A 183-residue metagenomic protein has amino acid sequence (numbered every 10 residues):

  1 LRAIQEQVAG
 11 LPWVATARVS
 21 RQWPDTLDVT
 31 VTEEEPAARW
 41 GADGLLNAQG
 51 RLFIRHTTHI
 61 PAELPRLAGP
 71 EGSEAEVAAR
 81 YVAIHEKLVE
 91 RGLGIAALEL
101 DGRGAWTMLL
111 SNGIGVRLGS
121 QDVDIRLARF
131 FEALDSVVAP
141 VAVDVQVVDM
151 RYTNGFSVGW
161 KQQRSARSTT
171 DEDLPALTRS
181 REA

Functional and structural regions predicted by a protein language model:
A3-G10, T16-A183: Charged, solvent-exposed interaction patches on well-folded alpha/beta domains that mediate macromolecular contacts
